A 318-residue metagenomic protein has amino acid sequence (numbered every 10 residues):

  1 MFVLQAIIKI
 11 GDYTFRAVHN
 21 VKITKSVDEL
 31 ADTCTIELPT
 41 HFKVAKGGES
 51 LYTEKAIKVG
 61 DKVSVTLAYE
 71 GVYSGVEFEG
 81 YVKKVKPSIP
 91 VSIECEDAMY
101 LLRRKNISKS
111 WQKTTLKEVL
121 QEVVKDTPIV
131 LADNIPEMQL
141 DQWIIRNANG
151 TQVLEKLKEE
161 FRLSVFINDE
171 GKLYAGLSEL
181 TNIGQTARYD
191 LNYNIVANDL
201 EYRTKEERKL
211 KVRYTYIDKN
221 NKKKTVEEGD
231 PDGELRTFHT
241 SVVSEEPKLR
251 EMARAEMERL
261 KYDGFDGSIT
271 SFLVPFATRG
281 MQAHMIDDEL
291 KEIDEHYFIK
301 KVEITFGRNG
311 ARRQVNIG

Functional and structural regions predicted by a protein language model:
M1-D12, E155, I167-L173, L177-R259 (+2 more regions): Acidic, small/polar-enriched beta strand-loop surface segments
M1-Y100, V196-A197: Assembly/oligomerization scaffold segments
V27-F42, K248-F265: Short, basic/aromatic beta-hairpin or loop at an interaction surface
C34-E37, V91-E96, K172-Y174, S268-T270 (+1 more regions): A generic structural motif
G47-K62, K105-Q112, M281-M285: Extended Gly/Ser/Thr-rich low-complexity repeat segments, especially those forming or decorating extracellular
K84-V91, E303-G318: Short peripheral tails and domain-boundary helices/loops at the edges of structured domains
P87-N194: Charged- and aromatic-enriched interaction segments used to assemble and dock large macromolecular complexes
